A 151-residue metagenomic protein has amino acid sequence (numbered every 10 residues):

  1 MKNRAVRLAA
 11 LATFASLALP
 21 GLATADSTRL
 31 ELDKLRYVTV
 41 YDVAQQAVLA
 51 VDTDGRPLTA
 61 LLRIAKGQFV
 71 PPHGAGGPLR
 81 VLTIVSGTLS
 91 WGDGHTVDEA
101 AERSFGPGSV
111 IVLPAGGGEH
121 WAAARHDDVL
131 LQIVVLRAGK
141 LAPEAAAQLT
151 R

Functional and structural regions predicted by a protein language model:
M1-A10: Bacterial N-terminal signal peptides that target proteins for export
A9-P20: Bacterial N-terminal signal peptides
G21-A60, E102-S104, A146-R151: A short, N-terminal "cap"/entry segment at the start of jelly-roll beta-barrel domains of the cupin/DSBH fold
T53-D54, H95-G117: Short acidic-glycine-tyrosine-enriched beta hairpin
L58-G77, P114-G116: Conserved short histidine dyad/triad with adjacent acidic residue
A65-G67, A75-T96: Glycine- and acidic-residue-biased ligand/ion/polar-headgroup-sensing regions
V70-P72, W91-G92, L113, E119-R125: Short beta-strand His + acidic residue motifs that chelate non-heme Fe in jelly-roll/DSBH and cupin folds
G106, A115-K140: Ligand-binding loop in jelly-roll beta-barrel domains
